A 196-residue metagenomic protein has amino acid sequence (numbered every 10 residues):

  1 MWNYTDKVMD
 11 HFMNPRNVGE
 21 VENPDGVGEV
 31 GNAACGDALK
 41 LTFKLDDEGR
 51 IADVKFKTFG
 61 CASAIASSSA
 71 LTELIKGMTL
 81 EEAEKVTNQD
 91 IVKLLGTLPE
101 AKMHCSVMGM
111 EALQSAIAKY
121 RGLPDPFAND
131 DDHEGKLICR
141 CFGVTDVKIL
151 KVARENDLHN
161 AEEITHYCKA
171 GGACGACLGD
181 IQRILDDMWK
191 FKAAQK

Functional and structural regions predicted by a protein language model:
M1-N23: Extended low-complexity intrinsically disordered regions
K7, G109-L123: Stable alpha-helical structural segments in soluble proteins, enriched in small hydrophobic residues
V18-E48: Structured beta-strand/loop patches that form or line metal/cofactor-binding pockets in enzymes
C35, K44-M110: Active-site- and interface-proximal helix/loop "cap" or "latch" segments in soluble metabolic and energy-transducing
G49-F59, D125-K136, D157-G172: Immediate flanking context of iron-sulfur cluster ligation sites
T58-A70, E100, G135-I149, H166-D186: Local cysteine-cluster metal-coordination motifs and their immediate loop/turn environment, predominantly Fe-S cluster
A66-E82, A112-A116, V144-L158, L178-A194: Iron-sulfur (Fe-S) cluster-binding segments and ferredoxin-like electron-carrier domains, especially [2Fe-2S]
A101, L123-N129, A194-K196: Flexible, glycine/charged-enriched surface loops at secondary-structure junctions
